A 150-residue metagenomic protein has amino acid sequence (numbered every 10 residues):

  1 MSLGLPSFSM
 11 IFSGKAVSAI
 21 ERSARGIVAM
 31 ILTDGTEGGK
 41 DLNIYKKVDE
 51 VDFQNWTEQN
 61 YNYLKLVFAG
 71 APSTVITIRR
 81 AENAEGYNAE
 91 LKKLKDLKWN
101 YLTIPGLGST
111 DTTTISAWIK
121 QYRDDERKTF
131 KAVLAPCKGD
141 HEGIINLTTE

Functional and structural regions predicted by a protein language model:
M1-E150: Surface-exposed assembly/interface segments
